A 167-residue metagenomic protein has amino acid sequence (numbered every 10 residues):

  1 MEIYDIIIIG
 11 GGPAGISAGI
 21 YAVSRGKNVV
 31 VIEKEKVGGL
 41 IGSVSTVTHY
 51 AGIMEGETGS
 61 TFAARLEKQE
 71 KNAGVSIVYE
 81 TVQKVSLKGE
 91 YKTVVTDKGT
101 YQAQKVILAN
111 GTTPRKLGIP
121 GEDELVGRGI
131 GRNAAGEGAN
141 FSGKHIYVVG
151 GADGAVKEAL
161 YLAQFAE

Functional and structural regions predicted by a protein language model:
M1-I9, R25, S76-K144: FAD-binding core/adjacent interface of flavoenzyme oxidoreductases
I3-Y4, I8-K34, V126, N133-E167: Rossmann-like dinucleotide/flavin-binding elements
G12, V37, T46, T81 (+1 more regions): A generic "binding-loop/recognition-motif" signal
V31-S43: N-terminal glycine-rich anion-binding loops that anchor highly charged ligand groups
G39, L117, K157: Alpha-helical elements of the RecA-like P-loop NTPase motor core of helicases
G42-T100: N-terminal Rossmann-like dinucleotide/flavin-binding domain of flavoprotein oxidoreductases that bind FAD/FMN
K71-V78, L108, Q164-E167: Generic secondary-structure signature for well-ordered alpha-helical cores
